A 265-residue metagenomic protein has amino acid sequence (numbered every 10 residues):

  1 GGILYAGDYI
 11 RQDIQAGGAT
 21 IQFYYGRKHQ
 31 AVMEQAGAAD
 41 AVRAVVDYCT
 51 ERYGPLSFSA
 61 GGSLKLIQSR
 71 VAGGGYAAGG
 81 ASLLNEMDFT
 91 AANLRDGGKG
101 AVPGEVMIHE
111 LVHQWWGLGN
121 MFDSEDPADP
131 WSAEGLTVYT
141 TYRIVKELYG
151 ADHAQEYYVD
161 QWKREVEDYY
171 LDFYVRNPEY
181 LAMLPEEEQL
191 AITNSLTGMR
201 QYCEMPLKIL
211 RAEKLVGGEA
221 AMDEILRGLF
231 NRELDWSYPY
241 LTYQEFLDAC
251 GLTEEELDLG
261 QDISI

Functional and structural regions predicted by a protein language model:
G1-D8: Extended, low-hydrophobicity, Ser/Thr/Pro/Gly-biased non-transmembrane segments
I10-E125, D129, T140: Juxtacatalytic substrate-recognition/specificity segment
G37-A44, Y48, V102, V106-E110 (+7 more regions): Extracytoplasmic/secreted proteins, especially bacterial periplasmic and envelope-associated proteins
Y53-S57, Q114-G119, D123, T140-D152 (+6 more regions): A generic secondary-structure signal for well-formed alpha-helical elements
I67-S69, G97-V102, D123, P178-T197 (+1 more regions): Active-site-adjacent structural elements in folded domains
Y76, K99-L111, A128-L136, I192-E204 (+1 more regions): Secondary-structure capping and boundary motifs in well-ordered enzyme cores
E134-L207, L215, D235-W236: Acidic/His/Gly-enriched intrinsically disordered linker/tail segments that often contain short helix/coil "MoRF-like"
Q189-A191, T197-I265: Amphipathic alpha-helical substructures
